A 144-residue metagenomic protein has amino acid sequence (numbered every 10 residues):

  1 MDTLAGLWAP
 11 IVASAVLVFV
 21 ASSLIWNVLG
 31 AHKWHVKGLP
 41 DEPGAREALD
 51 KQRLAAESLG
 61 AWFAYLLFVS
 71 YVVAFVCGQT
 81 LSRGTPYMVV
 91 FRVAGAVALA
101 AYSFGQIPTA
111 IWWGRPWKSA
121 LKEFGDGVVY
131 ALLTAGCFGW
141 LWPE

Functional and structural regions predicted by a protein language model:
M1-E144: Juxtamembrane/disordered regions of integral membrane proteins
